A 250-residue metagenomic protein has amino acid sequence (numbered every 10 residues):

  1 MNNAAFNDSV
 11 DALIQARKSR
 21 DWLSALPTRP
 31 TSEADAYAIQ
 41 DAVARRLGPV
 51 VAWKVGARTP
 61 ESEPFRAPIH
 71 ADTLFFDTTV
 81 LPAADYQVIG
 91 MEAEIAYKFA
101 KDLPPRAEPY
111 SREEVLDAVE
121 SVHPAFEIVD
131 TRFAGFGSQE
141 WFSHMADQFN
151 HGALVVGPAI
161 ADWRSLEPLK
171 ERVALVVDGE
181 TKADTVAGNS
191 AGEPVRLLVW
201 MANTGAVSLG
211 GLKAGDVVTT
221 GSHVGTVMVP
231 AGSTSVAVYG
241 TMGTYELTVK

Functional and structural regions predicted by a protein language model:
N2-E193, V199, V207, M228-T234 (+1 more regions): Catalytic-core "active-site belt" of small-molecule-metabolizing enzymes, emphasizing His/Asp/Glu-rich regions
L197-T226: A conserved acidic, glycine/proline-rich C-terminal tail/linker
